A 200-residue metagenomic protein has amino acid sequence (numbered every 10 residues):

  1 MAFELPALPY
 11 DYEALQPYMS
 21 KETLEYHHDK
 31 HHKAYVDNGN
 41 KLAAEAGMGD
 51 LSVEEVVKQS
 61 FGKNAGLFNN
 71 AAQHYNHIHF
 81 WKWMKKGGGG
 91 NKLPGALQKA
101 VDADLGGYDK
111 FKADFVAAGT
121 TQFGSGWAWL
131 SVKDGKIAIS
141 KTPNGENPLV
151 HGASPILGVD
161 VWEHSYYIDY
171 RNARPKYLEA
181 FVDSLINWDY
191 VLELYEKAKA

Functional and structural regions predicted by a protein language model:
M1-A200: Feature for soluble, non-membrane regions of globular proteins
